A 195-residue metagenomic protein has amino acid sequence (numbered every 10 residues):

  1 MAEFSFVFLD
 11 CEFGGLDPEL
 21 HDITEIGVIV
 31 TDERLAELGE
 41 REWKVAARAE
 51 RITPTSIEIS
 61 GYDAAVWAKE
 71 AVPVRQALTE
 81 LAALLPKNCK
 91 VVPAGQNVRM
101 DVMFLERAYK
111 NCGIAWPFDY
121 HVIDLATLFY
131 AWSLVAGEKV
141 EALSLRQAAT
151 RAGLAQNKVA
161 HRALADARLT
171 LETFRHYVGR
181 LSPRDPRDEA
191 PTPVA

Functional and structural regions predicted by a protein language model:
M1-M103, R146, T150, L154-K158 (+1 more regions): Conserved non-catalytic scaffold segment of RNase H-like nuclease domains
C11-G15, T127, L169: Short, glycine/acidic-enriched loop or turn micro-motifs at the edges of active sites
I23, Y120-H121: Short acidic-hydrophobic sequence patches enriched in Asp/Glu that either
E70, V122, R162: Residue-level "edge-of-site" marker
R75, T79, V102-M103, I123-A126 (+1 more regions): Non-catalytic, well-ordered alpha-helical scaffold segments
V92-R99, M103-Y109, A136-A195: Acidic, Mg2+-coordinating catalytic module of metal-dependent nucleases/exonucleases that use a two-metal-ion mechanism
Y109-Y120: A short alpha->loop->secondary-structure connector
V122-K139: Short alpha-helix plus adjacent loop in nuclease-associated cores
